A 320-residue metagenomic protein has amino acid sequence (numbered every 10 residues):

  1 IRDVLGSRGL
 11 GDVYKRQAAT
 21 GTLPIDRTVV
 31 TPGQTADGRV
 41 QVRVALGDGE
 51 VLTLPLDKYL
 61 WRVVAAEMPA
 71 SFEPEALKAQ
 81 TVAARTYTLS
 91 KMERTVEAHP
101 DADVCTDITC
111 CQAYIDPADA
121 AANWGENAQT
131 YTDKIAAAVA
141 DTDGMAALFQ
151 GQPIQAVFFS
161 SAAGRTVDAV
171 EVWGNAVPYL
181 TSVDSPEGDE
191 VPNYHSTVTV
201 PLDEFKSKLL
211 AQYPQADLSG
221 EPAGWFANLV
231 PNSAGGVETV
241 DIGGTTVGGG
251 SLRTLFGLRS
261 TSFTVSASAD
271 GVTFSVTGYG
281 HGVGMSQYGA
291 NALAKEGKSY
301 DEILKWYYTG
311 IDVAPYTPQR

Functional and structural regions predicted by a protein language model:
I1-Y14: Single conserved hydrophobic/aromatic residue that forms the stacking wall/gate of nucleotide- or nucleobase-binding
A18-V44: N-terminal, intrinsically disordered, polar/charged segments of Gram-positive cell-envelope systems that serve as
V40-Y59: Acidic, low-complexity proline/glycine-rich segments
E50-L54, S71-V82, T199-V200, G280-G284 (+2 more regions): Soluble non-cytosolic domains of exported or imported proteins
P55-E73, D184-P192: Acidic/histidine-rich, surface-exposed loop or edge segments in extracytoplasmic proteins
A65-P69, V82-R94, L210-P214, A294-K298 (+1 more regions): Sec-exported extracytoplasmic/periplasmic mature domains
T86, S90-V272, T277-G278: Extended substrate/cofactor- or partner-recognition/assembly subdomains adjacent to catalytic sites in enzymes
G248-R320: C-terminal soluble interaction/assembly domains
